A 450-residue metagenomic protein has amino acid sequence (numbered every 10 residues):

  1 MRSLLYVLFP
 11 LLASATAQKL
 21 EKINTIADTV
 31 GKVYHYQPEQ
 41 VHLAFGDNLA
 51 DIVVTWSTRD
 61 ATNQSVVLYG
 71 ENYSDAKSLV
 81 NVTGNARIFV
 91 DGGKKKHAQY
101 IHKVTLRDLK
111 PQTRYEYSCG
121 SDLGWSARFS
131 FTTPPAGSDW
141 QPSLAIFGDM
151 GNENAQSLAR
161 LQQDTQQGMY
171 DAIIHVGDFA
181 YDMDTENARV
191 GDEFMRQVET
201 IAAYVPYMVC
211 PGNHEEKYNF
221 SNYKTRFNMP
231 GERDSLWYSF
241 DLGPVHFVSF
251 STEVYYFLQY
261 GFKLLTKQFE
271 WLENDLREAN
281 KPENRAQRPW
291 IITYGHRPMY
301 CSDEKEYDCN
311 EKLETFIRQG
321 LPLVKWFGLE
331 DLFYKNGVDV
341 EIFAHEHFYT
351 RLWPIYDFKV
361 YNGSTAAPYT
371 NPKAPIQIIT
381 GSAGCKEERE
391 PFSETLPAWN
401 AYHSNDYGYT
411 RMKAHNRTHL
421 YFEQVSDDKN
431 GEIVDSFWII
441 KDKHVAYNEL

Functional and structural regions predicted by a protein language model:
M1-F9: Classical eukaryotic N-terminal signal peptides for Sec-dependent ER targeting/secretion, especially the positively
F9-T29, L450: N-terminal signal peptide
T25, E394-N400: Short aromatic-glycine motifs in intrinsically disordered, low-complexity regions
V30-E390, A401-H403, R411-E449: Metal-dependent phosphoester/phosphodiester hydrolase catalytic core
L396, D406-G408: C-terminal structured "cap/appendage" subdomains that terminate the fold
